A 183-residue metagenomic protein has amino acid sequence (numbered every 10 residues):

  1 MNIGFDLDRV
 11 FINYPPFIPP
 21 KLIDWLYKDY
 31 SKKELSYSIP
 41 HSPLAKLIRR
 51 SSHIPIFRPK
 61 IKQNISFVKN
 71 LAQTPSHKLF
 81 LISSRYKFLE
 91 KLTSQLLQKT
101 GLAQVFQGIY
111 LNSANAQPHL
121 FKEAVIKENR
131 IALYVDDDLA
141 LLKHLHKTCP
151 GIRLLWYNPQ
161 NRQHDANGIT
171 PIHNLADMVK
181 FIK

Functional and structural regions predicted by a protein language model:
M1, D8, Q107, A132 (+1 more regions): Conserved acidic residues
M1-S52: Active-site neighborhood of HAD-like aspartate-dependent phosphohydrolases
S52-L81, K87-S94: Short, acidic loop-to-helix structural element flanking the phosphoryl-transfer center in phosphate-processing enzymes
R85-Y86, D138: Helix N-cap/beta->alpha junction signal
K87-L133, K143: Substrate-recognition "cap/lid" segment bordering the active-site pocket of phosphatases
Y110-N112, I169-F181: Short acidic-hydrophobic, aromatic-tinged amphipathic segments that line or gate anion-handling sites
N115-L120, Q163-T170, K183: Short, charged, surface-exposed secondary-structure boundary motifs
I131-H173: Acidic, Mg2+-coordinating phosphoryl-transfer loop and its flanking beta/alpha structural elements, shared across
